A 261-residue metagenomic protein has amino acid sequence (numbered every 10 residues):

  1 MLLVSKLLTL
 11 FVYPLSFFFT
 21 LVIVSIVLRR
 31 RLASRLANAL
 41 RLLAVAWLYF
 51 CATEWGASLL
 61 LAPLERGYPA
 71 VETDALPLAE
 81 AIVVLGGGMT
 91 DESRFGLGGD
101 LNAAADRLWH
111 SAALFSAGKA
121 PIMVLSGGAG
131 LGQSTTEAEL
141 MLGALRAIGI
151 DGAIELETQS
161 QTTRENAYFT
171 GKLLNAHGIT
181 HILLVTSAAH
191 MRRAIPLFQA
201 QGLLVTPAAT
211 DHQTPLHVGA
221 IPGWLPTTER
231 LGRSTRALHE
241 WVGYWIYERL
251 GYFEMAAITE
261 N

Functional and structural regions predicted by a protein language model:
M1-V27: Membrane-embedded alpha-helical segments of integral membrane proteins
L3-L8, G56, L60-L64, L238-W245: Hydrophobic alpha-helical segments of integral membrane proteins, encompassing both true transmembrane helices
V12-F17, L204, L231, Y244: Alpha-helical transmembrane anchor segments
R29-A37: Membrane-interface helix-boundary motifs at transmembrane edges
A39-E54: Hydrophobic membrane-insertion alpha-helices, especially the h-region of bacterial N-terminal signal peptides
F50-T228, S234-T235: A structural signal for short, hydrophobic/glycine-enriched beta-strand patches
A220-I221, G232-N261: Extracytoplasmic/luminal low-complexity segments enriched in Pro/Gly and acidic/polar residues that act as flexible
